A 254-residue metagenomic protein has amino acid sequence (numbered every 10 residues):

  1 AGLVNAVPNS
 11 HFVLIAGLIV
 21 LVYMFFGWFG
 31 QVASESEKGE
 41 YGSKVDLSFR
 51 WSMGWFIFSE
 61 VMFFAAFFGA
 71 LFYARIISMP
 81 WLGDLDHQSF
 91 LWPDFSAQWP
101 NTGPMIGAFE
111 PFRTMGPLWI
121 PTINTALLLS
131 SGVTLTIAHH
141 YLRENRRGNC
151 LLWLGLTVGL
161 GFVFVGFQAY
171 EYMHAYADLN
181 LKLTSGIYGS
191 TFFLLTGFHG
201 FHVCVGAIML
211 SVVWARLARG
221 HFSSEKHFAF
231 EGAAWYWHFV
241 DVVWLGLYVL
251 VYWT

Functional and structural regions predicted by a protein language model:
A1-T254: ...captures the hydrophobic TM-helix bundle architecture rather than a specific catalytic motif, and can also fire on
